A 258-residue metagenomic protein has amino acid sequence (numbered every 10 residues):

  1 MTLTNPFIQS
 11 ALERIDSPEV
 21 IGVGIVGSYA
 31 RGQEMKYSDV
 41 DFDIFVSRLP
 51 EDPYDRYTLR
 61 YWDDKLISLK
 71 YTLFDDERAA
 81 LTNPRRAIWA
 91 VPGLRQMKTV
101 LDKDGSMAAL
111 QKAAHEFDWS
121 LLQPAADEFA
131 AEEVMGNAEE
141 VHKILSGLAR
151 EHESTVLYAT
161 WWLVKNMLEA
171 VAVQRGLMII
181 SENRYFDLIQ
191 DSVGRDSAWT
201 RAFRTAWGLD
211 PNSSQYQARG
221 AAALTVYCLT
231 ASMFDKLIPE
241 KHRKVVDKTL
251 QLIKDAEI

Functional and structural regions predicted by a protein language model:
M1-S38, D43-L94: Metal-dependent nucleotidyltransferase catalytic core
L3-T4, T58-H152: Conserved NTP/Mg2+-binding pocket subregion across the NTase superfamily
T4-E13, L101-Q111, P239-L252: Short N-terminal helix-initiation segments at or just after the protein's N-terminus
T4-N5, R14-S17, L49-D52, D63 (+9 more regions): Serine/threonine-rich low-complexity intrinsically disordered regions
V20-G22, L110-A113, M167-V171: Conserved short hydrophobic patches within well-ordered secondary structure
G32, R56, M97, Y227-D235: Glycine-centered flexibility motif
I44, M97-L101, F203: Generic preference for hydrophobic/aromatic residues in regular secondary structure cores
Q123-I258: Conserved nucleotidyltransferase catalytic core and NTase-mimicking acidic/glycine-rich helix/loop elements in nucleic
